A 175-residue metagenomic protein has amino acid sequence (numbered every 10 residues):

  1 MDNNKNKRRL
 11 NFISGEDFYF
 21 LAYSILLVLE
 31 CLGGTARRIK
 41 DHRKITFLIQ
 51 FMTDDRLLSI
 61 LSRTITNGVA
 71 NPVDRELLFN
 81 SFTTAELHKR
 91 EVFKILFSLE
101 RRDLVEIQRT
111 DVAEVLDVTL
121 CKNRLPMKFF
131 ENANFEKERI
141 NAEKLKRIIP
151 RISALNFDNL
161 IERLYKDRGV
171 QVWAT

Functional and structural regions predicted by a protein language model:
D2-L78: Short, amphipathic alpha-helical interface elements at domain boundaries that mediate macromolecular binding
L10, S14-E16, F82, L104 (+1 more regions): Intrinsically disordered, low-complexity, basic-enriched segments
F47-D54, S98-R101, P126: Alpha-helical scaffold segments in carbohydrate-active enzymes
F79-A85: A short acidic, glycine-rich active-site loop that binds or catalyzes chemistry on phosphate/adenosine moieties
A85-R101: Short amphipathic alpha-helical interaction segments
F97-D111: A short, conserved structural fragment
I107-K146: Accessory beta->alpha helical hairpin/"wing" motif in late/C-terminal subdomains of nucleic-acid enzymes
K137-T175: Leucine-rich, amphipathic alpha-helical/linker segments
